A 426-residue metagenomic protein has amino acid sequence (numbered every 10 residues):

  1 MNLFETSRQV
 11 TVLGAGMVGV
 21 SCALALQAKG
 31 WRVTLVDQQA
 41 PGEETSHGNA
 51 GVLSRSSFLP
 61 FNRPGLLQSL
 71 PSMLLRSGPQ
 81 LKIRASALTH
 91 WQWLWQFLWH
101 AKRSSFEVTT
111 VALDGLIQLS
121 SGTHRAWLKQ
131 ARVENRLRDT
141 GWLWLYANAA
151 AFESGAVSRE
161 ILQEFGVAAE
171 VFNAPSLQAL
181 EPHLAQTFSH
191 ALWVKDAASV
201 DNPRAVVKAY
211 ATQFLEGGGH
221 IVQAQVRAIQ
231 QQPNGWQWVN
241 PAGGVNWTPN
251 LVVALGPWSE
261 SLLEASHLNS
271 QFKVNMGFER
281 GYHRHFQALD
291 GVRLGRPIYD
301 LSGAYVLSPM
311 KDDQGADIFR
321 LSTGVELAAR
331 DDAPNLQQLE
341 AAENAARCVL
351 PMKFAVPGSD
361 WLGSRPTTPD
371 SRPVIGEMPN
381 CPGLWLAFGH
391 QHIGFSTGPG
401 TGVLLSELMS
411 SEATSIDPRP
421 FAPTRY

Functional and structural regions predicted by a protein language model:
F4-G16: Beta1/beta-strand and adjacent pyrophosphate-binding region of the FAD-binding site in flavoprotein oxidoreductases
T6, P241-N250: Core beta-strand elements of the Rossmann-like FAD/NAD(P) dinucleotide-binding domain in flavoenzyme oxidoreductases
G19-V20: N-terminal Rossmann-fold NAD(P) dinucleotide-binding loop
A28-H47: Glycine-rich FAD pyrophosphate-binding loop
V52, S57, F61-H100, G235 (+1 more regions): Active-site substrate-recognition segment that forms the wall of the catalytic cavity or substrate channel
Q92-T212: Rossmann-like flavin
N148-A150, P175-L180, N275-E279, L336-S415 (+1 more regions): Flavin (FAD/FMN) cofactor-binding core of flavoprotein oxidoreductases
A174-S176, L180, V222-W236: A conserved short coil-to-beta-strand element within the FAD-binding core of flavoproteins
